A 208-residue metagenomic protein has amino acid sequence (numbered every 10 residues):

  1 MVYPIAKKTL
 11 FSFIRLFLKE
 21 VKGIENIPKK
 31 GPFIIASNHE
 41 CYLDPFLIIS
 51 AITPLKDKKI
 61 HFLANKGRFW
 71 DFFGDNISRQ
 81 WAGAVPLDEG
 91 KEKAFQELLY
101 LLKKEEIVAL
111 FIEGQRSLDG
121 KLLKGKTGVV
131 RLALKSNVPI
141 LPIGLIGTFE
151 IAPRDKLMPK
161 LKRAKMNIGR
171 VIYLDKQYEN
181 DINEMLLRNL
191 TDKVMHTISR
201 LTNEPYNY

Functional and structural regions predicted by a protein language model:
M1-L18, W70-W81, L157-R163: Alpha-helical membrane-targeting segments
V2, K8-H39: Helix-to-loop junction immediately C-terminal to a conserved catalytic motif
T9, Q80-P86, I112-Q115: Short, basic, glycine/proline-bearing loop/turn elements
I14, L55, S78-R79, L101 (+1 more regions): A generic structural signal for well-ordered alpha-helical segments
L16-E20, L87-Q96: Glycine-rich, highly charged phosphate/nucleotide-binding loops
K19, K58-I60, A82, E106 (+1 more regions): A structural micro-motif
K29-E89: Catalytic core of membrane glycerolipid acyltransferases/transacylases, capturing the structured, soluble-facing
E92-Y208: Non-catalytic C-terminal accessory region of glycerolipid acyltransferases and related lyso-lipid remodeling enzymes
